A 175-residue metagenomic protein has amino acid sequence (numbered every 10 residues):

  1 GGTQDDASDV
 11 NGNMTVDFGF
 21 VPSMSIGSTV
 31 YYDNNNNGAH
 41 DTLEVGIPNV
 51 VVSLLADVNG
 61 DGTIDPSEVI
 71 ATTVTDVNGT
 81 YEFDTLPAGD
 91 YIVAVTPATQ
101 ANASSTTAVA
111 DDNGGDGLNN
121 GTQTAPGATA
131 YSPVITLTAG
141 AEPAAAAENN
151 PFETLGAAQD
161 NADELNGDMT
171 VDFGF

Functional and structural regions predicted by a protein language model:
G1-D76, E82-F175: Acidic Ser/Thr-enriched surface turn/capping motif at secondary-structure junctions
